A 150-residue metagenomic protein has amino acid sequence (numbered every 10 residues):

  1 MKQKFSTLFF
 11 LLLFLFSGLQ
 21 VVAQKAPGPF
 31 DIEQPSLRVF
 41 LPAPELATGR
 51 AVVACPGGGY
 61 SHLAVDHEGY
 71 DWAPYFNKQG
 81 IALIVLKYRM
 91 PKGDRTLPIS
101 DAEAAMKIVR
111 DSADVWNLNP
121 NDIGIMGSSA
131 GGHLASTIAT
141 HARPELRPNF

Functional and structural regions predicted by a protein language model:
M1-Q24: Bacterial Sec-dependent N-terminal signal peptides
Q24-K25, L41, I125, T140: Ligand-binding pocket scaffold of soluble enzyme catalytic domains
S36-T48, D114-W116: Short beta-strand-to-loop junctions in surface cap/lid or active-site-entrance loops
T48-G57: Short beta-strand element of the alpha/beta-hydrolase
A51, N77-K87, G124: A fold-wide structural signal in alpha/beta-hydrolase
P56-S61, S129: Active-site glycine-rich loops that stabilize anionic/oxyanionic intermediates across multiple enzyme folds
A64-D71, L86-P120: Catalytic nucleophile-loop/oxyanion-hole region of alpha/beta-hydrolase and closely related hydrolase-like folds
A104-F150: Primarily recognizes the serine-hydrolase "nucleophile elbow" in alpha/beta-hydrolase and SGNH/GDSL folds
